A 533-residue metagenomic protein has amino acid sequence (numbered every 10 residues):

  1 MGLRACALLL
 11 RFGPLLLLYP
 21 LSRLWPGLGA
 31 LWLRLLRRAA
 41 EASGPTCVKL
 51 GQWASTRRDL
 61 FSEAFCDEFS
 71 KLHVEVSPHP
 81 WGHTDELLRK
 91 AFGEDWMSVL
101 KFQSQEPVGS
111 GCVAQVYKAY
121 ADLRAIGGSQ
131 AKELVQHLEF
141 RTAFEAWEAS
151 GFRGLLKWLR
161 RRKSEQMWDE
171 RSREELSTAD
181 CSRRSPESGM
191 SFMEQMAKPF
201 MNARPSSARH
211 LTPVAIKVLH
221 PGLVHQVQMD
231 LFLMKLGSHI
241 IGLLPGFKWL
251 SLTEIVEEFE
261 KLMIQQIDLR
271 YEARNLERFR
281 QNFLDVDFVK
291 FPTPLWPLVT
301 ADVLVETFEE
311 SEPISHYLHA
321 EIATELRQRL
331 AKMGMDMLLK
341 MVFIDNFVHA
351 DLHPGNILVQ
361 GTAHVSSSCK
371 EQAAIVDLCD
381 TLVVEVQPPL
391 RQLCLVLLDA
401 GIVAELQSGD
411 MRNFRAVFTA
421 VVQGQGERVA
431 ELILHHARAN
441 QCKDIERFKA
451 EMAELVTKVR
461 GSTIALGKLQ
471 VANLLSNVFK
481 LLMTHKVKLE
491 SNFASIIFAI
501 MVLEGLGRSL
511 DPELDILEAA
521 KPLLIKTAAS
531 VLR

Functional and structural regions predicted by a protein language model:
M1-M341, N346, L358-R412, A416-R533: Broad phosphate/nucleotide-binding scaffolds in NTP-utilizing and phosphate-metabolizing enzymes
N346, D351-H353: Conserved catalytic-loop position in the HRD/HxD motif
